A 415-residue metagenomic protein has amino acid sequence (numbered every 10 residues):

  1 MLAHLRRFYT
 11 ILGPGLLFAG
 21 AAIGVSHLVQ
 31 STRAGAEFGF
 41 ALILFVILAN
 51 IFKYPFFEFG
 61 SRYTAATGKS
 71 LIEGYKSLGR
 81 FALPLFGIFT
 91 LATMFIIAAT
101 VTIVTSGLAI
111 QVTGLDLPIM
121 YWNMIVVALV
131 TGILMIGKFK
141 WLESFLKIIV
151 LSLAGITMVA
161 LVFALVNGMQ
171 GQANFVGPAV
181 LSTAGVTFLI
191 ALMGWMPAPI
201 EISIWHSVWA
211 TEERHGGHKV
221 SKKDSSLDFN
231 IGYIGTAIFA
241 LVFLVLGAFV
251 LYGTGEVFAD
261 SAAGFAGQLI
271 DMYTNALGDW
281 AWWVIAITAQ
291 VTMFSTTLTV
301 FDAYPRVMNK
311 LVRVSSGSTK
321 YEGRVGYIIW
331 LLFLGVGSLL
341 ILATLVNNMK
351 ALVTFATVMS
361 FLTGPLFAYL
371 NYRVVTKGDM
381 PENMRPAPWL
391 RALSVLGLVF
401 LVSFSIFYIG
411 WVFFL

Functional and structural regions predicted by a protein language model:
R6, R33-F57, Y75-K76, F81-L85 (+1 more regions): Extracellular loop-to-transmembrane helix junctions
F18, F45-G74, L85-I96: Juxtamembrane transmembrane-helix boundary signature
S31-G35, E58-F81, A109, T113 (+3 more regions): Flexible loop linkers connecting adjacent transmembrane helices in multi-pass alpha-helical membrane transporters
Y54-S61, A210-T211, I234-A266: Extracellular/periplasmic helix-exit of transmembrane alpha-helices
A66, A82-G114, N123, M293-V312 (+2 more regions): Hydrophobic transmembrane alpha-helices that form the core helical bundles of multi-pass secondary transporters
G87, V112-I136, L151-V162, K320-L340 (+1 more regions): Transmembrane alpha-helical segments of multi-pass small-molecule transport proteins
I125, L129, I133-V166, V180-T183 (+3 more regions): Membrane-interface loop-to-helix entry segments
L151-A179, L189-V208, F367-M380, S405-L415: Hydrophobic alpha-helical segments and their helix-loop junctions in multi-pass secondary transporters
